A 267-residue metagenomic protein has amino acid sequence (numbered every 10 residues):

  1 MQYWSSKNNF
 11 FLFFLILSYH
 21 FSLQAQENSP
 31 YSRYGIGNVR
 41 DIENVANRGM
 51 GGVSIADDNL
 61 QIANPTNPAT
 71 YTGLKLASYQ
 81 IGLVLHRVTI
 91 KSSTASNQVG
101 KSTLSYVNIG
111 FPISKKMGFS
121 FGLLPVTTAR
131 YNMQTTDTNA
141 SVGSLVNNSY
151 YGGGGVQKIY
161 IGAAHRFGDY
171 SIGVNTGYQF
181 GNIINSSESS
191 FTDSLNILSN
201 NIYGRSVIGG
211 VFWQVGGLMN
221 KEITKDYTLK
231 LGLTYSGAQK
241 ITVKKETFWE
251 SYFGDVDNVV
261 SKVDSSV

Functional and structural regions predicted by a protein language model:
M1-P30: Bacterial Sec-dependent N-terminal signal peptides
Q26-V267: Subset of outer-membrane beta-barrel
